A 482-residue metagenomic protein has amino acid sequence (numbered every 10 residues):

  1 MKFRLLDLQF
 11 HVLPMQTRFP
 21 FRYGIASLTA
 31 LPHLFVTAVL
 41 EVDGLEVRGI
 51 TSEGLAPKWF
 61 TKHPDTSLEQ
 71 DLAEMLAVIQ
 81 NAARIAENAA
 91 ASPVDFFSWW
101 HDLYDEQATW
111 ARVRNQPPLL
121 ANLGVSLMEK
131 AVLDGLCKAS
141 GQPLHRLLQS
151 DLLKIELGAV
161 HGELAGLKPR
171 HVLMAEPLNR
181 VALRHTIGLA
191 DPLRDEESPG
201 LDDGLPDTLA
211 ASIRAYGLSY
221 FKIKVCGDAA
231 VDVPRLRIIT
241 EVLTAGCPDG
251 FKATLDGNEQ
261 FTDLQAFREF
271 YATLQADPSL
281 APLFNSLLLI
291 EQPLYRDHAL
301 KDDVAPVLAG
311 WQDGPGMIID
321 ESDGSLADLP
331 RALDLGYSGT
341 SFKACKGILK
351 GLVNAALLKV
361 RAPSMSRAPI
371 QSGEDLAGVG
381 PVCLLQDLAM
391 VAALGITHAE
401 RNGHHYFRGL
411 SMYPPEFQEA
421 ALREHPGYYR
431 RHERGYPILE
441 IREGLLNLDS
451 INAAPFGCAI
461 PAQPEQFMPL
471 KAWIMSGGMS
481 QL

Functional and structural regions predicted by a protein language model:
M1-E41: Short, Gly/Pro- and small/polar-rich lid/capping loops
Y23, S52-F60, H185-A190: Glycine-rich phosphate/pyrophosphate-binding beta-alpha loops
S27-A30, L173-P177, A309-W311: Solvent-exposed alpha-helices and their adjacent loops that cap or buttress functional pockets in soluble metabolic
L40-L45, R442-E443: Short acidic-glycine loop/turn motifs at beta-strand connectors
V47-R146, S150-D151: Metal- or metallocofactor-binding catalytic centers and their adjacent structured scaffolds across diverse enzyme
W110-F270, F284-R296: Active-site-facing alpha/beta catalytic cores
K222-L384: Catalytic core of soluble alpha/beta enzymes
S364-R367, G373-L482: Flexible C-terminal active-site loop/helix
